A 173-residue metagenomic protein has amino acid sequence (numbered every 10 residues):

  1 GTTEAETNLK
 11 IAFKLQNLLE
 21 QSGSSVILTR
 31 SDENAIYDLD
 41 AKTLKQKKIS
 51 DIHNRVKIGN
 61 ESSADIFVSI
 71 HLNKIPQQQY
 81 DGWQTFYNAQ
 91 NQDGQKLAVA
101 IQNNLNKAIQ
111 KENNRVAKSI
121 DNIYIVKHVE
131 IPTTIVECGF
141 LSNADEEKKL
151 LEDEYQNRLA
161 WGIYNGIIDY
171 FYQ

Functional and structural regions predicted by a protein language model:
T2-Q173: Active-site-proximal helix/loop segments of hydrolytic enzymes
